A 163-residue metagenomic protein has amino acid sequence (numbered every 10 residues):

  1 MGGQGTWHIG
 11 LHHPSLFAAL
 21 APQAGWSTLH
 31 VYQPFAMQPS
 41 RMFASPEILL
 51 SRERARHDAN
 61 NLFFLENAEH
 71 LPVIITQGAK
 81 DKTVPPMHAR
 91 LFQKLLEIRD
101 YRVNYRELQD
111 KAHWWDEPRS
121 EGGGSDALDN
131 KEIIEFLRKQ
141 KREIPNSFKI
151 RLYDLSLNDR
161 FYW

Functional and structural regions predicted by a protein language model:
M1-G3, Q23-W26, Q109: Short, solvent-exposed turn/loop segments enriched in Gly/Ser/Thr/Pro and often Arg
G3-P14: Short glycine-enriched nucleophile-adjacent loop and the immediately C-terminal alpha-helix near the catalytic center
H12-E66, H70-L71: Mobile cap/lid helix-loop segments that gate and shape the active-site cleft of serine hydrolases
A21, I74-T76, R106: Hydrophobic/aromatic beta-strand patches that form the interior of the parallel beta-sheet core in alpha/beta enzyme
D58, H70, H88-R102: Active-site neighborhood of glycoside hydrolase catalytic domains
A68, I74-Q77, D81: Short beta-strand/loop motif that positions the catalytic acidic residue of the alpha/beta-hydrolase fold
K82-H88: Conserved alpha/beta-hydrolase "acid-adjacent" motif
K94, I98-W163: Alpha/beta-hydrolase-fold serine-hydrolase catalytic core, especially in secreted/extracellular enzymes
